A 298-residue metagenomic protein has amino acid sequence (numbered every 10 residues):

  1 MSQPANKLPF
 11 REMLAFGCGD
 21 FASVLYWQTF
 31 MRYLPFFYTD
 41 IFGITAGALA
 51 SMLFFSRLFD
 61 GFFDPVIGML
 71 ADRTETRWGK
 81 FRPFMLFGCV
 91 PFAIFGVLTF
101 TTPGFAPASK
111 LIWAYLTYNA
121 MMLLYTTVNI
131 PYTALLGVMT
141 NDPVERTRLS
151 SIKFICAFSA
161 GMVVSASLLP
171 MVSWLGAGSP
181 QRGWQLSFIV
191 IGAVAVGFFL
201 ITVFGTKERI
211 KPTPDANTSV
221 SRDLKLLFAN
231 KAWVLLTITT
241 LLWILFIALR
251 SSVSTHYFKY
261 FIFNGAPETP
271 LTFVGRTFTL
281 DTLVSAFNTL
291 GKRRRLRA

Functional and structural regions predicted by a protein language model:
S2-A298: Membrane-embedded alpha-helical bundles of multi-pass transporters/translocases, especially carrier/permease families
